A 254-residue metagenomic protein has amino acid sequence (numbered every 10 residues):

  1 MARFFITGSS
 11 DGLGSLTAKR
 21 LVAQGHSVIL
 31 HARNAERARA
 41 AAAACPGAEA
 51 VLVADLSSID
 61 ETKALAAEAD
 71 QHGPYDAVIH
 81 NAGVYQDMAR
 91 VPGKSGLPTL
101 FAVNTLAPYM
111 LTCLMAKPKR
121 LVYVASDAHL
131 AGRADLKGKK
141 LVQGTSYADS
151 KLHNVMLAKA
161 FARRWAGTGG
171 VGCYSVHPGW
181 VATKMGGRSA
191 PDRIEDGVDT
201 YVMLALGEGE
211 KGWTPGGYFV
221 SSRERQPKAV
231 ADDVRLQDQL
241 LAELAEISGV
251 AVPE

Functional and structural regions predicted by a protein language model:
R3-I6, V78-I79: Conserved hydrophobic beta-strands of the Rossmann-like cofactor-binding core in SDR/related NAD(P)H-dependent
S10-D11: Conserved glycine-rich cofactor-binding loop
Q24-A40: Conserved glycine-rich Rossmann-like NAD(P)H-binding loop of the short-chain dehydrogenase/reductase
C45-D60: Rossmann-fold cofactor-recognition segment
P46-G47, E68-H80, Q86-P92: A glycine-rich helix->loop->beta "capping" turn within Rossmann-like NAD(P)(H)-dependent oxidoreductase domains
G83-R90, L97-P98, R120-T168, H177-A190: Catalytic loop of short-chain dehydrogenase/reductase
T105-L106: Ankyrin-repeat alpha-helix packing hotspot
S175, P191-A242, E246, V250: C-terminal helical subdomain
